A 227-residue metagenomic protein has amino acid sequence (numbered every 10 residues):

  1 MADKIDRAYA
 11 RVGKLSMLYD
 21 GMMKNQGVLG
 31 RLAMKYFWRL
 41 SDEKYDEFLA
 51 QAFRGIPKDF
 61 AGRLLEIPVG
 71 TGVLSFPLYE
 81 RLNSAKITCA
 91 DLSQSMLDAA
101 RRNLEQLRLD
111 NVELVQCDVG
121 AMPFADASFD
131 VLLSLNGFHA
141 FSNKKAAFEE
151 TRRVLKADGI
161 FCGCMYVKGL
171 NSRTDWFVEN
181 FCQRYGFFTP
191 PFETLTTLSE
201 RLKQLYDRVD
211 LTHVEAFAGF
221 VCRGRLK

Functional and structural regions predicted by a protein language model:
M1-F60, P77, E179: Conserved class I S-adenosyl-L-methionine
G13, G21-N25, G30-A33, F37-D42 (+2 more regions): C-terminal alpha-helical "lid/dimerization" subdomain adjacent to the S-adenosyl-L-methionine
I56, R81-L82, L155: A generic alpha-to-beta junction signature in SAM-dependent methyltransferases
R63-A121: Class I SAM-dependent methyltransferase SAM/SAH-binding core
G120-V131: A short acidic, Gly/Pro-enriched loop at the edge of an enzyme's catalytic core that lines a small-molecule cofactor
V131-N143: A short SAM/SAH-binding and catalytic strip from SAM-dependent methyltransferases
K145-A157: A short glycine-rich, Lys/Arg-flanked "PGG" loop and its adjoining helix->strand segment in the class I
C222-K227: C-terminal lobe and adjacent flexible extensions of AdoMet/dcAdoMet transferase-like proteins
